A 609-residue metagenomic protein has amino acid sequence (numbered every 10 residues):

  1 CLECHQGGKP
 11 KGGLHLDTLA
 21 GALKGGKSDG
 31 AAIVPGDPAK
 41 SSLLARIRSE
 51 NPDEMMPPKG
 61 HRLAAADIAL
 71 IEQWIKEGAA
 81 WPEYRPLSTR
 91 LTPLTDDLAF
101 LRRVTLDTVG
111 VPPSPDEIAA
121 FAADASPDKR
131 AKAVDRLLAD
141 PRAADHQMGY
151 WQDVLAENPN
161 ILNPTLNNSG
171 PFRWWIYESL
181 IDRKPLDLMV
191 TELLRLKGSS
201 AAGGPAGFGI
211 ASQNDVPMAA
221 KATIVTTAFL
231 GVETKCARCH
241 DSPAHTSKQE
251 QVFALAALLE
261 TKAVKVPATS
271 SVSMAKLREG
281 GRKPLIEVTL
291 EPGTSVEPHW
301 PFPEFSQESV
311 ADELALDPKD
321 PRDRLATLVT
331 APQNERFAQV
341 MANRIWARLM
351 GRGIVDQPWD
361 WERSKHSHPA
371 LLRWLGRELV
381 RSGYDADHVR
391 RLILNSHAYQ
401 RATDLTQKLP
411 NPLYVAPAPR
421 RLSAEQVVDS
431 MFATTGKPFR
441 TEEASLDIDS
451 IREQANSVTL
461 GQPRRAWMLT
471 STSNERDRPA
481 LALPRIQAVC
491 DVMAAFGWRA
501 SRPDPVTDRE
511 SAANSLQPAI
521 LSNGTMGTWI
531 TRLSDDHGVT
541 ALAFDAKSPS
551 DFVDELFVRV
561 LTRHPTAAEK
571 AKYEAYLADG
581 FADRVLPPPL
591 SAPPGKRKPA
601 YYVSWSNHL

Functional and structural regions predicted by a protein language model:
L2-K76, A80-R90, P115, P205-S212 (+3 more regions): Solvent-exposed helix-loop boundary motif
D29-A32, M55-G60, P164, P417-A418 (+1 more regions): Active-site rim elements
L70, L101-V104, Q517: Short, solvent-exposed alpha-helical surface patches in non-cytosolic proteins
R90-R102, D107, V111-R142, E157-S471 (+2 more regions): Primarily short, surface-exposed interaction patches in extracytoplasmic proteins
H146: Conserved AdoMet
W151: Key residue(s) within conserved catalytic/signature motifs
M341-R344, D491-Q517, S522-T525: Active-site beta-strand/loop architecture of penicillin-binding DD-peptidases
L469-S471, P484, A495-F496: Eukaryotic charged/polar low-complexity linker/IDR segments
